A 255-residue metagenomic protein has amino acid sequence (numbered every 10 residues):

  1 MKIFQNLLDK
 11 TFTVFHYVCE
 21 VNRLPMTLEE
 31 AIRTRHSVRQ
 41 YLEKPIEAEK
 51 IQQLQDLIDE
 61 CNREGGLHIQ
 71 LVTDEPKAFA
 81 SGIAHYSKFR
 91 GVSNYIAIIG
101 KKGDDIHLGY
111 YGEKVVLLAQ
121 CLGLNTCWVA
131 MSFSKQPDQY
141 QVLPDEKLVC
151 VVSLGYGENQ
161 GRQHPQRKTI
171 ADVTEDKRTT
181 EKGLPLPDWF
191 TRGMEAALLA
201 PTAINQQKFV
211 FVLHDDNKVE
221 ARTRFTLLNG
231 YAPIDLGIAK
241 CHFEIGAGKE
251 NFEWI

Functional and structural regions predicted by a protein language model:
K2-I255: Acidic, surface-exposed loops and disordered segments
